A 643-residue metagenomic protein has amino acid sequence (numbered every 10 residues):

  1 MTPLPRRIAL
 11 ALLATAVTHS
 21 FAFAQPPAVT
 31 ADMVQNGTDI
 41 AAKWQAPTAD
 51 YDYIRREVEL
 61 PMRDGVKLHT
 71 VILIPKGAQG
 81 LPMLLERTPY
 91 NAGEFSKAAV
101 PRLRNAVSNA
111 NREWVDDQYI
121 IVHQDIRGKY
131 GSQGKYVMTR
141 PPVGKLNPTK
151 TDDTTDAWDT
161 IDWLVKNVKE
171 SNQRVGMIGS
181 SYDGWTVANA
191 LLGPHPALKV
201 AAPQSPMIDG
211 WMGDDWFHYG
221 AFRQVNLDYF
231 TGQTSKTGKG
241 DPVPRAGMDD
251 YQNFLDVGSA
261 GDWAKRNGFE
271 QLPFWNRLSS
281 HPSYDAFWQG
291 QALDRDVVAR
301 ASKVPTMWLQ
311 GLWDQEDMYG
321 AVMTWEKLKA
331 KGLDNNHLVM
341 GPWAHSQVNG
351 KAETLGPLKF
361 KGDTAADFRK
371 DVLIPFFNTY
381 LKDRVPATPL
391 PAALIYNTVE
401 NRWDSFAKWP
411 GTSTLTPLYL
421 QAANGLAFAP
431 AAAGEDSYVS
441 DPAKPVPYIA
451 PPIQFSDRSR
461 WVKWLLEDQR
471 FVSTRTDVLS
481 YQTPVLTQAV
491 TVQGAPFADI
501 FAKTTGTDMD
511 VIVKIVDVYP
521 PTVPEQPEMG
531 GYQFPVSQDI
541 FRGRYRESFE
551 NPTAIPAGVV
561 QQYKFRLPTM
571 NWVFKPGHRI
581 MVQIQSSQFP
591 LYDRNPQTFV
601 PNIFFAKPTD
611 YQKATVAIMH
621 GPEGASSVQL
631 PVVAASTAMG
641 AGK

Functional and structural regions predicted by a protein language model:
P26-A31, G37-I40, I54, V58 (+3 more regions): Glycine/threonine-rich phosphate-binding loop and adjacent beta-strand/alpha-helix elements that clamp
P26-D32, A42-K43, G93, R104-S108 (+5 more regions): Accessory cap/linker subdomain of secreted extracellular hydrolases
R63-I74, M83: A short loop-to-beta-strand scaffold at the N-terminal edge of the catalytic core in hydrolase folds
K76-N167, D215, G350-K361, T507 (+5 more regions): Cap/lid segment of the alpha/beta-hydrolase catalytic domain
K169-S181: Alpha/beta-hydrolase fold nucleophile elbow
G179-N189: Glycine-rich nucleophile elbow surrounding the catalytic serine of serine-hydrolase chemistry
W308-Q310: Short beta-strand/loop motif that positions the catalytic acidic residue of the alpha/beta-hydrolase fold
Q315-V322: Conserved alpha/beta-hydrolase "acid-adjacent" motif
